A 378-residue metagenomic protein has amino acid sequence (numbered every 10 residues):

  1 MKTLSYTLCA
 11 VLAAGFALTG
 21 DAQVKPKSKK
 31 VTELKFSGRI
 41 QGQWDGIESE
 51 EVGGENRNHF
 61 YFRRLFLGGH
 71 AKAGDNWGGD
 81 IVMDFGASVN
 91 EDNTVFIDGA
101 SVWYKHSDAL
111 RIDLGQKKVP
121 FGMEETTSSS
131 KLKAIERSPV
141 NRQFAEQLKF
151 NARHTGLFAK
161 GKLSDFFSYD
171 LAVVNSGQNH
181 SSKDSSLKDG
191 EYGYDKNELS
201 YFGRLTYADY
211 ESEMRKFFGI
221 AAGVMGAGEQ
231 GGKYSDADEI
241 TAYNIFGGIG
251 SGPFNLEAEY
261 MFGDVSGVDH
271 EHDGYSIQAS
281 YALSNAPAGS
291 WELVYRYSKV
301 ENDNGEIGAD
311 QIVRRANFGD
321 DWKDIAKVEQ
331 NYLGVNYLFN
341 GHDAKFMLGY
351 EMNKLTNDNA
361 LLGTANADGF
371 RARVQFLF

Functional and structural regions predicted by a protein language model:
M1-K27: Cleavable N-terminal export/targeting peptides
G15, G20, G42, G69 (+5 more regions): Small side chains
L18, V24, L163-F166, F218 (+1 more regions): Short, aromatic- and cysteine-enriched interfacial helices/patches that mediate contacts at lipid membranes
V24-N179, N197-S212, S276-A286, S290-G305: Outer membrane beta-barrel
E48-E55, A100-Y104, Q116, T127 (+2 more regions): Outer-membrane beta-barrel pore domains
E146-Q147, G190-G193, G232-S235, G267: Short helix-to-loop capping/linker segments positioned immediately adjacent to catalytic or ligand/cofactor-binding
V173-V174, Q178-D195, L355-R373: C-terminal/domain-terminus segments
S176-Q230: Loop-centered beta-sheet repeat module
